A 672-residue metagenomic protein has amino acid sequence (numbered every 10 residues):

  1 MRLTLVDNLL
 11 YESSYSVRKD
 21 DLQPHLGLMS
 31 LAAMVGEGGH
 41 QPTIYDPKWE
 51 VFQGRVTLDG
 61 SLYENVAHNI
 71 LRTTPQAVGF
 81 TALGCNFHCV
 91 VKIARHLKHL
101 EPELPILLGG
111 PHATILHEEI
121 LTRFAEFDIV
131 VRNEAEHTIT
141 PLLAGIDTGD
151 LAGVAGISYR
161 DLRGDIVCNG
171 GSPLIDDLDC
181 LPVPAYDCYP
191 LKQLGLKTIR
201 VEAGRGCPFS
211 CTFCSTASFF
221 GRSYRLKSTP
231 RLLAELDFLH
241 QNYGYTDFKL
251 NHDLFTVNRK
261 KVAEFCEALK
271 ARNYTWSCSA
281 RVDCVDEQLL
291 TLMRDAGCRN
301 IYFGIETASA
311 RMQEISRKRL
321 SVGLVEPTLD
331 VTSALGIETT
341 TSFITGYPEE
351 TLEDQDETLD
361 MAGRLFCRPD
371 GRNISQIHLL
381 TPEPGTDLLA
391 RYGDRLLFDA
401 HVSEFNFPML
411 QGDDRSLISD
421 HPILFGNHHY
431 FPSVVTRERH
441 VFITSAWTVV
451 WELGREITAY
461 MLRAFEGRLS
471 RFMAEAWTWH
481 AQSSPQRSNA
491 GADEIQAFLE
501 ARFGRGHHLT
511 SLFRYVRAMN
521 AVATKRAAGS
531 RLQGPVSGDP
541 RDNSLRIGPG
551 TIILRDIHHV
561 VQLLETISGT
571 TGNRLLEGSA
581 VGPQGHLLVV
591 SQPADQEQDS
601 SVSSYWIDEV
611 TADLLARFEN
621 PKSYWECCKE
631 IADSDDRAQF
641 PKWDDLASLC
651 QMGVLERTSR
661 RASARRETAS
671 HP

Functional and structural regions predicted by a protein language model:
M1-T4, L9-V17, V154, R160-A203 (+2 more regions): N-terminal [4Fe-4S]-dependent radical SAM core
R2-Y15, Q23, G27, Y45 (+2 more regions): C-terminal accessory regions of radical SAM enzymes
Q23, D179-P348, E353, D360: Radical SAM [4Fe-4S] cluster-binding motif and immediate context
M34-G38, T43-I175, G385: Glycine-rich beta-alpha loop elements in corrinoid/cobalamin-binding modules across cobalamin-dependent enzymes
I120-H137, D295-I301, D360-I377: Structural recognition of alpha->loop->beta junctions
S483-G538, S600-P672: Long, charge-rich, low-complexity alpha-helical segments
F513-G578: A glycine-rich beta-turn/hairpin centered on an aromatic-Pro dipeptide
L554-A616: Low-complexity, glycine/alanine/valine/leucine- and proline-rich hydrophobic stretches
